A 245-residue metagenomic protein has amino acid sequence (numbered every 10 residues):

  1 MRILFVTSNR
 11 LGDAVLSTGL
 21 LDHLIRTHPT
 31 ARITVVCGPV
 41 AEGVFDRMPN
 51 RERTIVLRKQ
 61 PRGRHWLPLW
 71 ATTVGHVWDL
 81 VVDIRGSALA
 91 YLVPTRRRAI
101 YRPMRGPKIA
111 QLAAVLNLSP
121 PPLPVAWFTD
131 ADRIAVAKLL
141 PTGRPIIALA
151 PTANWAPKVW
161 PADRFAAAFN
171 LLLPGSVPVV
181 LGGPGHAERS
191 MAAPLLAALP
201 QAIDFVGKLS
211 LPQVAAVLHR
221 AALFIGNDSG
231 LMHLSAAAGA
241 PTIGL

Functional and structural regions predicted by a protein language model:
M1-L245: Catalytic machinery of carbohydrate-active enzymes, primarily nucleotide-sugar-dependent glycosyltransferases
